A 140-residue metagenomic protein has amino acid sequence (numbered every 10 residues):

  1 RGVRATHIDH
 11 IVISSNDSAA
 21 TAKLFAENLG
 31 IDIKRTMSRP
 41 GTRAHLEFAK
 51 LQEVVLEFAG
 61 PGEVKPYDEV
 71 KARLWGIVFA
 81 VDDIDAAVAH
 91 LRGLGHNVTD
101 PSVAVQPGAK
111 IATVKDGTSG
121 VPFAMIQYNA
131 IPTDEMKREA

Functional and structural regions predicted by a protein language model:
R1-A20, L74-I77, K137-A140: N-terminal beta-strand motif that seeds the catalytic metal site of vicinal oxygen chelate
R1-H7, T36-Q52, L56-E57, R92-A140: Vicinal oxygen chelate
S14, N28, P40: Catalytic-core "active-site belt" of small-molecule-metabolizing enzymes, emphasizing His/Asp/Glu-rich regions
N16-S18, S38-R39, P61-E63: Histidine- and/or cysteine-centered catalytic micro-motif in compact active-site loops
T21-A26, L91, G120: Conserved active-site tyrosine of GNAT-family acetyltransferases
A26-K34: Short, conserved active-site entrance elements at the starts or edges of catalytic domains
A49-V103: Glycine/small-residue-rich hydrophobic helix-like segments
